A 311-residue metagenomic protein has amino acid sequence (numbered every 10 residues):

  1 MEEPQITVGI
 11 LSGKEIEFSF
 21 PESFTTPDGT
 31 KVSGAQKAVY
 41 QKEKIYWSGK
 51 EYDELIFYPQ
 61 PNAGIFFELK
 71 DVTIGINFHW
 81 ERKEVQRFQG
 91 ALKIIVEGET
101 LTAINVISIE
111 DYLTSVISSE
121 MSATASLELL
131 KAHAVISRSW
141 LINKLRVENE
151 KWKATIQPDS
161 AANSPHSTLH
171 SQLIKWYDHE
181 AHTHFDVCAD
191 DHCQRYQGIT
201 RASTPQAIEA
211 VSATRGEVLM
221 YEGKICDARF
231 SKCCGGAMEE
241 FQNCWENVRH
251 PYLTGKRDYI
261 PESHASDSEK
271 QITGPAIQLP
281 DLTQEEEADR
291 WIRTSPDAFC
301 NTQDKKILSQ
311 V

Functional and structural regions predicted by a protein language model:
M1-V311: Conserved, single-site charged/polar hotspot
